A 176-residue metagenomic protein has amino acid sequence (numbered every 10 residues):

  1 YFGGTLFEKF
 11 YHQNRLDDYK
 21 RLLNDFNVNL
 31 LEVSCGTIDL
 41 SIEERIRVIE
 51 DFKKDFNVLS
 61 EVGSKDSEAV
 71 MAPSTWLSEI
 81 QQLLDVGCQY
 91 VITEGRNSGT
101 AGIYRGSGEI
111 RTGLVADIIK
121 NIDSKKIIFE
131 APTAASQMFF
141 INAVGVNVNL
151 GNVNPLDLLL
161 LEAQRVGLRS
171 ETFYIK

Functional and structural regions predicted by a protein language model:
Y1-G4, L31-V33, V58-V62, L84 (+3 more regions): Hydrophobic faces of well-ordered beta-strands that scaffold small-molecule active sites in alpha/beta enzyme cores
E8-K20, C35-F56, A69-A72, G99-V115 (+2 more regions): Active-site-adjacent beta->alpha loops and helix N-cap segments on the catalytic face of soluble alpha/beta enzymes
D18, M71-D85, P132-V146: Catalytic cores of alpha/beta
L22-F26, D51-F52, I80-L84, I118 (+1 more regions): Generic structural signal for hydrophobic
L22-N24, V28-G36: A generic, well-ordered mixed alpha/beta core segment in the N-terminal half of proteins
N27-V28, C88-Q89, S124: A structural motif
C35-G36, Q82, V86-A101, N147-S170: Glycine-rich phosphate-binding active-site loops on the catalytic face of alpha/beta enzymes
L114-K176: C-terminal alpha-helical cap/extension of soluble enzyme domains
